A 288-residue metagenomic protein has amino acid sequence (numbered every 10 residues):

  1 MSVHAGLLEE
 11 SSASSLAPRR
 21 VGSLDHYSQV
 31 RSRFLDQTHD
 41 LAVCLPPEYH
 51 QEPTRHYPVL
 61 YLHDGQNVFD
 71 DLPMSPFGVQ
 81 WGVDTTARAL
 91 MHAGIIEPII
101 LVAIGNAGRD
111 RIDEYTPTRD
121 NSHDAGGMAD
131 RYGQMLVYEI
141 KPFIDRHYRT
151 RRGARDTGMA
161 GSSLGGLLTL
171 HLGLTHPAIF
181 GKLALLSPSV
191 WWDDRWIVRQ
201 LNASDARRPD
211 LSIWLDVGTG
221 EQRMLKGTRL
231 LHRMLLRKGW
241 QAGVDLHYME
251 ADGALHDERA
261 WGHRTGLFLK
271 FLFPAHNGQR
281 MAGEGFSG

Functional and structural regions predicted by a protein language model:
S2-G288: Non-catalytic cap/lid and distal C-terminal segments of serine-dependent acyl enzymes
